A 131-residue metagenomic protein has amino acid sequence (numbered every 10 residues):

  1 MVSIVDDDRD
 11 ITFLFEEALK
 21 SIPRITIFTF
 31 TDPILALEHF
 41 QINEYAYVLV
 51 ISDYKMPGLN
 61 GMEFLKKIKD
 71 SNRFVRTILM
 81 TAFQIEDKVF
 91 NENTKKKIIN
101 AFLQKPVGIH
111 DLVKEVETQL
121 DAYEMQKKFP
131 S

Functional and structural regions predicted by a protein language model:
M1-D10, F15-E16, V50: Conserved acidic segment of CheY-like receiver
R9-F28, K96: Two-component/phosphorelay signaling modules centered on CheY-like receiver
T29-L49: Acidic, metal-coordinating helix/loop segments flanking the phosphotransfer/catalytic sites of two-component signaling
D32, N60-K66: Acidic catalytic/metal-coordinating carboxylates
D53: Active-site residues of response regulator receiver
M56: Receiver (REC) domain active-site loop signature in two-component systems and cognate sites in sensor histidine kinases
E63, Q84-A101, K114: Alpha4 helix (beta4-alpha4-beta5 surface) of REC/receiver domains from two-component response regulators
M80-A82: Hydrophobic/aromatic residues positioned on beta-strands within the core alpha/beta folds
